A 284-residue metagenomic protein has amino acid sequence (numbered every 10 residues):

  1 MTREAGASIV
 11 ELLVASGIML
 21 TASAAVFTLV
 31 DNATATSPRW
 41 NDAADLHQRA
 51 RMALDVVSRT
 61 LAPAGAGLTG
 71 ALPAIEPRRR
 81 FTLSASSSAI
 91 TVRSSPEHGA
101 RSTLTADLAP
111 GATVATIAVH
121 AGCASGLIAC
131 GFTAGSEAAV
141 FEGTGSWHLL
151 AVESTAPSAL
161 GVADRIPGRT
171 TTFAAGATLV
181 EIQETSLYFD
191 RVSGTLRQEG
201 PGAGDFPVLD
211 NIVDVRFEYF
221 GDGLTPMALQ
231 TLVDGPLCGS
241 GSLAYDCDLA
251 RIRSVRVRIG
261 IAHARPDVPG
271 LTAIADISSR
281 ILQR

Functional and structural regions predicted by a protein language model:
M1-T2: N-terminal secretory signal peptides that target proteins for export/translocation
A5-S58, A62: Aliphatic-rich helix starts adjacent to a transmembrane/signal segment
A35, M52, S58, A62-A64 (+2 more regions): Short linear sequence signals and composition-biased patches located at protein termini or domain-edge surfaces
H47-Q48, G126-A129, A203: Residue-level detector of secondary-structure boundary/capping sites
G67-A71: Short amphipathic secondary-structure patches
P77-T171: Autoprocessing Asn-cyclization modules and mimics
G143-P207: Surface-exposed beta-loop interaction hotspot
